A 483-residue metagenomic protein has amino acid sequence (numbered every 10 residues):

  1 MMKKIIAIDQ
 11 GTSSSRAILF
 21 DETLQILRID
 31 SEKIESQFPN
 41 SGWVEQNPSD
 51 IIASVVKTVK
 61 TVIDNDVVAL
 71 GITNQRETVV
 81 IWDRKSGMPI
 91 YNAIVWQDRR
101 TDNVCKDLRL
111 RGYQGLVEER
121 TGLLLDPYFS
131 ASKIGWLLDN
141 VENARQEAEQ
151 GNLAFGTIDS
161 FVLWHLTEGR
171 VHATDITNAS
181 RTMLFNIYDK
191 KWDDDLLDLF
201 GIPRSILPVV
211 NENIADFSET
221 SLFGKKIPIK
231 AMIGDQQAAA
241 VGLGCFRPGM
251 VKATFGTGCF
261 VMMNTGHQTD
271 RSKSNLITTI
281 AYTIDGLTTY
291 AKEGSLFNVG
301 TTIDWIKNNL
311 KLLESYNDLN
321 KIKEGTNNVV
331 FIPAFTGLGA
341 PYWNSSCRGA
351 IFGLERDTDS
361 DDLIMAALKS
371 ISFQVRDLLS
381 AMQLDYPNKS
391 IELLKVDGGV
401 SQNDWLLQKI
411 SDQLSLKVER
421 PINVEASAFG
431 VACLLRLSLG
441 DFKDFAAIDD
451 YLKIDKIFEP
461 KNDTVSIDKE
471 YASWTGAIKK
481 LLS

Functional and structural regions predicted by a protein language model:
M1-Y91, E119, G224-A231, L414-V418 (+1 more regions): N-terminal glycine/serine-rich phosphate-binding loop of ATP-dependent small-molecule kinases, especially carbohydrate
I6-I8, D102, R109-H172, M183-D194 (+3 more regions): Active-site core segments that coordinate phosphate-bearing ligands/cofactors across diverse enzyme families
E32-I34, E212, Y282, P460: Active-site donor-binding loop signature of nucleotide-sugar glycosyltransferases
N47, D98, D235: Short, conserved phosphate/pyrophosphate- and ester-handling motifs at nucleotide-, phospho-/glycolipid
K60-W96, L124-S130, D159, L163-N186 (+2 more regions): Short beta-strand-loop/turn "lid" adjacent to the catalytic site in phosphate-handling enzymes
L197-A215: A conserved helix-loop-beta module that forms one wall/lid of the active-site cleft in ATP-utilizing catalytic domains
